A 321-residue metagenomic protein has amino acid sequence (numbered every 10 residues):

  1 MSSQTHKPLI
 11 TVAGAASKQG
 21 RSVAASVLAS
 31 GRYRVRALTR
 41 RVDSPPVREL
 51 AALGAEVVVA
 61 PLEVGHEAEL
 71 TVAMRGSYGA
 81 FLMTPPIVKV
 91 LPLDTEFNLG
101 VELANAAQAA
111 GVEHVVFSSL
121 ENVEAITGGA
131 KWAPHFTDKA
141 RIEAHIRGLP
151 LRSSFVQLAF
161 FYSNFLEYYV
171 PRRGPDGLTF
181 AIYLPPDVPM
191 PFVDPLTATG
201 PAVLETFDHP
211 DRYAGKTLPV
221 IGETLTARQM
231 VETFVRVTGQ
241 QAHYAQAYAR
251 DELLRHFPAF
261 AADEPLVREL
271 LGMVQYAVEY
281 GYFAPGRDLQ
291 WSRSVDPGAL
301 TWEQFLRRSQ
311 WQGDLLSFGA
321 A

Functional and structural regions predicted by a protein language model:
S2-E49, V64-A68, A73-R75, G79-F97 (+4 more regions): Oxidoreductase cofactor-interface core, primarily capturing Rossmann-like NAD(P)-dependent enzymes
A51-G65: Rossmann-fold cofactor-recognition segment
Q246-Y248: Catalytic beta-strand/loop signature of glycosyltransferases that borders the donor
R250-A321: A hydrophobic C-terminal alpha-helical subdomain
